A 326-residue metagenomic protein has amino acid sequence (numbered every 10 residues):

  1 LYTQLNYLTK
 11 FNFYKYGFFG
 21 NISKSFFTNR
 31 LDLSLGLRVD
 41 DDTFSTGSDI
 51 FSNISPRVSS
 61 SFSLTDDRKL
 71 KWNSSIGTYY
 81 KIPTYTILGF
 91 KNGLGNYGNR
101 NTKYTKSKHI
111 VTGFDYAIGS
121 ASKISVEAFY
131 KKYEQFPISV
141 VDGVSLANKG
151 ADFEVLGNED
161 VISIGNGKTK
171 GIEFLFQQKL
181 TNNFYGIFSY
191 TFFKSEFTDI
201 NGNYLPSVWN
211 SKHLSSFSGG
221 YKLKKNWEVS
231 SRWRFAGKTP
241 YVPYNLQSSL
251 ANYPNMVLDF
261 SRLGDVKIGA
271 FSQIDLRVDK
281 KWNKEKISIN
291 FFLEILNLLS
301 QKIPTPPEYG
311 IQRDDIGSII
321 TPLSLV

Functional and structural regions predicted by a protein language model:
L1-T3, D32-D41, I87-N96, N148-G157 (+3 more regions): Flexible, solvent-exposed coil segments and beta strand-coil junctions, predominantly the extracellular/periplasmic
Y2-T9, D40-G47, L94-R100, G157-I162 (+4 more regions): Extracellular loop and loop/strand-boundary signature of outer-membrane beta-barrel proteins
Q4-F13, G17-F19, N99, K103 (+4 more regions): Outer membrane beta-barrel strand-and-loop segments of large Gram-negative receptors, especially TonB-dependent
T9-E134, S189-T191, L214, S218-G220 (+1 more regions): Structural signature of Gram-negative outer-membrane beta-barrels, strongest in the C-terminal barrel of TonB-dependent
K10-Y16, I50-I54, K106-I110, K168-K170 (+4 more regions): Residues that define the transmembrane beta-barrel architecture of outer-membrane proteins
S25-L33, Y130-K132, E154-N245: Gram-negative outer-membrane beta-barrel transporters
D67-I110, Y130-V155, E159, R232-Y253 (+1 more regions): Surface-exposed extracellular loop regions of Gram-negative outer-membrane beta-barrel proteins, predominantly
E134, G186, R234-N255, G269-D275 (+1 more regions): C-terminal beta-signal and adjacent terminal beta-strands/loops of Gram-negative outer-membrane beta-barrel proteins
